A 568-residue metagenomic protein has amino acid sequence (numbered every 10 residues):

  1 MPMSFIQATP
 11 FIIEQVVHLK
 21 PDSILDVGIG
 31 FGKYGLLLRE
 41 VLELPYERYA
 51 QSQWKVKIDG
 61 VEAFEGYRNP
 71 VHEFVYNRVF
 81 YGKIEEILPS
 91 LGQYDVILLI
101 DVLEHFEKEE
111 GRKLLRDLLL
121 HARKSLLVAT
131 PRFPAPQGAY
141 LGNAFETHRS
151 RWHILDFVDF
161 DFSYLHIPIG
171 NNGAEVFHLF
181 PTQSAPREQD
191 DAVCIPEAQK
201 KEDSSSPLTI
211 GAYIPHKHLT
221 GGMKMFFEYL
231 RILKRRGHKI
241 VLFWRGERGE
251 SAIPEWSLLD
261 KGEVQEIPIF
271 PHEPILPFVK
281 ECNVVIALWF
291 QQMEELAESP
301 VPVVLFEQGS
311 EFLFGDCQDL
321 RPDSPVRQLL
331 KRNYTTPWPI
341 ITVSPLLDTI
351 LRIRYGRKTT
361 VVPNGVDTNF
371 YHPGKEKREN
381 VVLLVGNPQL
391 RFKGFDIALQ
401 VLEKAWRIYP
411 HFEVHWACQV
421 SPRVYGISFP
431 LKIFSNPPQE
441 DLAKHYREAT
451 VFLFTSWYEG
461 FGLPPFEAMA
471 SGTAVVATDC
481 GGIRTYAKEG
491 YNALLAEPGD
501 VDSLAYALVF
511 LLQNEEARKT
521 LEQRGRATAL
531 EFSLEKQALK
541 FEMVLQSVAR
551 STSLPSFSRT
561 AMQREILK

Functional and structural regions predicted by a protein language model:
M1-V96, E109-R116, H121, G142-V158 (+1 more regions): Conserved N-terminal segment of class I S-adenosyl-L-methionine
L25, G211, P339-T342, K375-K393 (+1 more regions): Conserved donor-binding/catalytic core segment of Leloir-type glycosyltransferases
L91, L115, V279, K444-A449: Short alpha-helical donor nucleotide-sugar binding micro-motif in glycosyltransferases
E107, W457: Aromatic "clamp/platform" in nucleotide-sugar-dependent glycosyltransferases that forms part of the donor/acceptor
G315-Q318, R352-I353, R357, V361-N380 (+2 more regions): Acidic anion/phosphate-binding donor-loop and adjacent secondary structure in glycosyltransferase catalytic cores
D319-I340: Membrane-proximal helix-turn-helix segments that form the acceptor-binding/catalytic region of lipid-linked
A474-A477: Short hydrophobic beta-strand element within catalytic cores of glycosyltransferases and related nucleotide-activated
E489-G490, L494-V501, F510-E515, L530: Conserved acidic donor-binding segment of nucleotide-sugar-dependent glycosyltransferases
